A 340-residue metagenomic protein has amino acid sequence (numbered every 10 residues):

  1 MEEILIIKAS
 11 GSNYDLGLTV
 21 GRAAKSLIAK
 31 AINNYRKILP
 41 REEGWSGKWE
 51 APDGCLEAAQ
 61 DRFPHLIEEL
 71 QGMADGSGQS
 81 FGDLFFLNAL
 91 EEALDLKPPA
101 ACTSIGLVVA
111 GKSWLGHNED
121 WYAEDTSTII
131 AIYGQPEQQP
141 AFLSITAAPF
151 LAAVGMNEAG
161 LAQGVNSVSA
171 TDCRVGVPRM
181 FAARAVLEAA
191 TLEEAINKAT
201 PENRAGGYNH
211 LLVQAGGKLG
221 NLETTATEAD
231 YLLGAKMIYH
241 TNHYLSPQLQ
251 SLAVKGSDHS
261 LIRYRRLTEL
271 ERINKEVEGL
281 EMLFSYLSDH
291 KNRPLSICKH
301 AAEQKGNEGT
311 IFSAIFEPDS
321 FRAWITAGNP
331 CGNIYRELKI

Functional and structural regions predicted by a protein language model:
M1-A100, E188-A229, M237-I340: C-terminus-biased signal that marks the final domain/tail of proteins
G82, V154, R184: Flexible, active-site-adjacent loop/turn segments at secondary-structure boundaries
F86-M180, I311-A314, A323-W324, G332: Internal mixed beta-strand/loop scaffold within catalytic domains of large alpha/beta enzymes
H117, R179, R184, R263-R266: Basic side chains
L161, A185-V186: Cysteine-dependent hydrolase recognition
